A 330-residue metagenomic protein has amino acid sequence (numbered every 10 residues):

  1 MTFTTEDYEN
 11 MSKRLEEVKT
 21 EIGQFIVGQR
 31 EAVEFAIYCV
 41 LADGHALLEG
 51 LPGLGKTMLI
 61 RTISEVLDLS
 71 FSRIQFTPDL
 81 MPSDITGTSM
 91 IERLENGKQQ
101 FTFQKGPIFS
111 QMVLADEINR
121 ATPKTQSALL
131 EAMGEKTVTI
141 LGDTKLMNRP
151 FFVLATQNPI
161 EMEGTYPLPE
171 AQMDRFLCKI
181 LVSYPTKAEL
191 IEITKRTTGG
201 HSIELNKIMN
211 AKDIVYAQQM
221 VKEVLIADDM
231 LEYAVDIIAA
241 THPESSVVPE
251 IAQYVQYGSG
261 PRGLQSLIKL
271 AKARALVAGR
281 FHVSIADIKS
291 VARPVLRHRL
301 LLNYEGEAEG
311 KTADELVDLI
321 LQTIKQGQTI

Functional and structural regions predicted by a protein language model:
M1-F3, E244-I330: C-terminal engagement/docking regions of AAA+ P-loop ATPases
Y8-L54: Pre-Walker A (pre-P-loop) alpha-helix and adjacent loop at the N terminus of AAA/AAA+ ATPase modules, a conserved
Y8-S12, F25, T165, K179-I251 (+4 more regions): Conserved C-terminal "switch" segment of AAA+ ATPases
F35-Y38, E92-L114: Conserved alpha-helical scaffold flanking the Walker A/P-loop in AAA+ ATPase domains
I37-P78: Walker A/P-loop
G50, D116-E117, A128: Walker B catalytic acidic pair
L51, I85, T156: P-loop (Walker A) phosphate-binding loop of NTP-binding proteins
E92-N96, A121-T125, M133-E223, K272-R274: Canonical AAA+ ATPase core
